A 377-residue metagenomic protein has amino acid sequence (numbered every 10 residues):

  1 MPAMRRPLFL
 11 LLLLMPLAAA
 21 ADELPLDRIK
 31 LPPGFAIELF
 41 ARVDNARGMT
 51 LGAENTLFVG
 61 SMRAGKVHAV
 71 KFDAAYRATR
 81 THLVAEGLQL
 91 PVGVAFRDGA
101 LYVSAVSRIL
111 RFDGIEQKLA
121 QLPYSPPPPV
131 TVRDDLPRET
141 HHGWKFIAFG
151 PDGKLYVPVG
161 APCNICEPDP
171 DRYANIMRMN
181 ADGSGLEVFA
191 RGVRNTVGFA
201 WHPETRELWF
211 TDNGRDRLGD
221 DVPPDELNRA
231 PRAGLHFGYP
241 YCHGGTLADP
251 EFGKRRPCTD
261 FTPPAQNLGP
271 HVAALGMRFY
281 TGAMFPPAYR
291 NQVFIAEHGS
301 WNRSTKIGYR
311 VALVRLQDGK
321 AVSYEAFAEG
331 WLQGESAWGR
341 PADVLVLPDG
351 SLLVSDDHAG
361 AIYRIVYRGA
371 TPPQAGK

Functional and structural regions predicted by a protein language model:
D22-L31, W144, A161-N164, R178-S184 (+6 more regions): Beta-propeller domain segments
A36, N45, R63, R80 (+11 more regions): Beta-rich catalytic cores
E38-D44, H82-G87, T131-E139, V188-G192 (+2 more regions): Surface loop/turn motifs at the tips and blade-to-blade linkers of beta-strand repeat domains
E38-R63, V272-F279, F294-A296: Beta-strand-rich domains and repeat architectures in extracellular enzymes and scaffolds, especially beta-propellers
M49, V94, I147, T196-F199 (+2 more regions): Hydrophobic core register within WD40 beta-propeller blades
L51-N55, F96-G99, F149-D152, H202-T205 (+2 more regions): Residue-level detector of Asp-centered blade-edge/turn motifs that repeat once per structural unit in beta-propeller
F58-G60, V103-S104, Y156-P158, W209-D212 (+2 more regions): Residue position within the beta-strands of beta-propeller blades
A95, S107-G150, P158-P162, G185 (+1 more regions): Asp-box/WD-like beta-propeller blade repeats and closely related beta-sheet repeat scaffolds
